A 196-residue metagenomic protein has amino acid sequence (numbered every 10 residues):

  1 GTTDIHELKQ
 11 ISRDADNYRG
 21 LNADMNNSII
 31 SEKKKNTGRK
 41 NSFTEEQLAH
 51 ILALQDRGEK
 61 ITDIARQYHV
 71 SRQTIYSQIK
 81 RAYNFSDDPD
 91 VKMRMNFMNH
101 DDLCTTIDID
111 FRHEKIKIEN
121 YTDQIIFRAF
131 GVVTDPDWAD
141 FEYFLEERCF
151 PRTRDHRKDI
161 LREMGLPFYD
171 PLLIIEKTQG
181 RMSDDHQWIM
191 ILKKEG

Functional and structural regions predicted by a protein language model:
G1-N27: General nucleic-acid-binding
I11-D14, Y18, L54-R57, P151 (+2 more regions): Surface-exposed polar/charged interaction patches
S28-K40: Short, Lys/Arg-enriched N-terminal segment that forms or immediately precedes the first helix of a structured domain
N41-E59: Short, amphipathic alpha-helical "recognition" segments used to contact nucleic acids or chromatin
Q47-H50, I61-T62, Q78, Y83: A generic structural signal for ordered secondary structure
D63-Y68: Short alpha-helical "recognition helix" segments of helix-turn-helix
Q73, S77-G196: Phosphate/dinucleotide-binding and metal-coordinating scaffold of catalytic cores in nucleotide-dependent enzymes
